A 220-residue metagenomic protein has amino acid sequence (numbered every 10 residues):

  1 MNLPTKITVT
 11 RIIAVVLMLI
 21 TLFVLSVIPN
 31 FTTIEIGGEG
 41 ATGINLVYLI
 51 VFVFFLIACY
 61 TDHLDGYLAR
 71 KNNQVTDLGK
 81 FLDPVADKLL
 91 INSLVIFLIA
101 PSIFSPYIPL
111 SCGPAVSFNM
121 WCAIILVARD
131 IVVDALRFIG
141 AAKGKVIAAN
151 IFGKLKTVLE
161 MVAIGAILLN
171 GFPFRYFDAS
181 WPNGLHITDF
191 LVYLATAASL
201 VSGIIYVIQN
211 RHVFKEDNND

Functional and structural regions predicted by a protein language model:
M1-D220: Alpha-helical transmembrane bundles and membrane-interface segments of multipass inner-membrane proteins
